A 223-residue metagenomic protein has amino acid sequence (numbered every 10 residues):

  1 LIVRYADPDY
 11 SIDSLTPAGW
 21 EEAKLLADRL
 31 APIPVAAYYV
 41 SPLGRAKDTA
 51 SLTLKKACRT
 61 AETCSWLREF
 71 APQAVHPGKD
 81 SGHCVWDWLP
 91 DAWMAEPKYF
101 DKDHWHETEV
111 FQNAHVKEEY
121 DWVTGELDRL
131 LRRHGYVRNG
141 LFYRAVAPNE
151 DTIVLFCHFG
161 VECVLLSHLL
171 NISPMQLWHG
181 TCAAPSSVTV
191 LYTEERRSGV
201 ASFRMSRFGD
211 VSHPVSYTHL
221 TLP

Functional and structural regions predicted by a protein language model:
L1-Y5, H158: Short, hydrophobic/glycine-enriched beta-strand segments
L15, P72-P77, S167-H168, S216-Y217: Short aromatic-enriched loop/helix-cap "lid" or pocket-rim segments at secondary-structure transitions that line
L15-D28: Short catalytic helix/loop segments, enriched in acidic residues and glycine and frequently bearing histidine
A27-E107: Phosphate-coordination/substrate-recognition cap region in phosphate-metabolizing enzymes
K98-L141, A147-D151: Alpha-helix-centered segments that form part of catalytic cores
D128-G199: Active-site-adjacent alpha-helix immediately C-terminal to a catalytic or transition-state-stabilizing loop
S206-V215: Short, solvent-exposed aromatic-acidic interface loops
T218-P223: Conserved small/polar residues in nucleotide/adenosyl-binding loops
